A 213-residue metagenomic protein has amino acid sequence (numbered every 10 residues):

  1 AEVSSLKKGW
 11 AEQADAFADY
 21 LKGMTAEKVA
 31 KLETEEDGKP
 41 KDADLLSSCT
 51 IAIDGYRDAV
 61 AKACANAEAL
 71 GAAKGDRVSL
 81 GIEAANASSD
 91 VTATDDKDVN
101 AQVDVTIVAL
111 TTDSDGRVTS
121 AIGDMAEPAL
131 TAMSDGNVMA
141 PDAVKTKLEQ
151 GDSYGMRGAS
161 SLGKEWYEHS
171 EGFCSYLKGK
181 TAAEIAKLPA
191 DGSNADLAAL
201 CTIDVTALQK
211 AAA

Functional and structural regions predicted by a protein language model:
A1-A213: Active-site- and interface-proximal helix/loop "cap" or "latch" segments in soluble metabolic and energy-transducing
